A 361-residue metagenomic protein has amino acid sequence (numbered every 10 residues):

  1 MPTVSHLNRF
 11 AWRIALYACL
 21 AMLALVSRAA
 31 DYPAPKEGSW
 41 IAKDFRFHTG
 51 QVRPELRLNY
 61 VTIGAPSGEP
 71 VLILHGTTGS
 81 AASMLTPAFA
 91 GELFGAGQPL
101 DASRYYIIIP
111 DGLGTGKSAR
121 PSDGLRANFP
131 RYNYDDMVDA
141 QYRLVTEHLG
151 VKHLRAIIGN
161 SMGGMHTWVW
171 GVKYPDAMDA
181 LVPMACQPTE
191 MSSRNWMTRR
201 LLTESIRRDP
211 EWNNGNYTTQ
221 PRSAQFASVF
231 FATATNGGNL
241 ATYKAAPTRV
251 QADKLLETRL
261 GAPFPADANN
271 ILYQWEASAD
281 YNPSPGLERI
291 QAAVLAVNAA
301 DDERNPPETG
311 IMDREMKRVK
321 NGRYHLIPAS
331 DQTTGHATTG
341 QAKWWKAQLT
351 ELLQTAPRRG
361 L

Functional and structural regions predicted by a protein language model:
V61-D123, I311: N-terminal cap/lid subdomain of alpha/beta-hydrolase-fold enzymes
Q98-H148, R194-N195, R199-E211: Cap/lid segment of the alpha/beta-hydrolase catalytic domain
L154-S192: Conserved hydrolase catalytic core segment
A177-G261: Alpha/beta-hydrolase-fold enzymes
N270-G286: Active-site nucleophile elbow and catalytic-triad environment of alpha/beta-hydrolase enzymes
I290, A296-N298: Short beta-strand/loop motif that positions the catalytic acidic residue of the alpha/beta-hydrolase fold
E303-G310: Conserved alpha/beta-hydrolase "acid-adjacent" motif
G322-L361: Catalytic active-site module of serine/aspartate enzymes centered on a nucleophile-bearing elbow/loop
